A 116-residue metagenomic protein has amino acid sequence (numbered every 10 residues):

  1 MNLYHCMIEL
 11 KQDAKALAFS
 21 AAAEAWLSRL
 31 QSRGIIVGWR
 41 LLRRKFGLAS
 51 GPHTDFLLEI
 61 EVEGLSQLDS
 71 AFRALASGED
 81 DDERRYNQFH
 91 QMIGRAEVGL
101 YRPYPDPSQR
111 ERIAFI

Functional and structural regions predicted by a protein language model:
N2-E9: Active-site-flanking beta-strand signature of metal-NTP-handling nucleotidyl enzymes and homologous cyclase-like
L3, H53-D55: Short, surface-exposed coil-to-beta transition loops
C6, E97-I116: A generic hydrophobic-segment detector
C6, F19, A23, L58 (+2 more regions): Hydrophobic pocket/interface hotspot
K11-K15, E63-S66: A generic structural signal for alpha-helix starts
A14-L41: Short amphipathic alpha-helical segments
A21, S32, R43, L48-P52 (+3 more regions): Conserved, structured core segments of small domains
R29-V37, P52, E59-Y104: An amphipathic, aromatic/His-enriched active-site/gating alpha helix that lines ligand/cofactor pockets
